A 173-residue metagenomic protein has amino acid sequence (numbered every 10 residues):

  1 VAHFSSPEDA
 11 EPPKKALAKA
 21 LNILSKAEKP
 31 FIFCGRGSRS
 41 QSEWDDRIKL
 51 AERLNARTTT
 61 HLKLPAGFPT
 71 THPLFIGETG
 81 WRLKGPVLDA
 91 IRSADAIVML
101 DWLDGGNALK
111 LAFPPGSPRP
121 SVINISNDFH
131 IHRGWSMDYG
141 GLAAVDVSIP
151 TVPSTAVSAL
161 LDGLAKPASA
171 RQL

Functional and structural regions predicted by a protein language model:
A2-H3, A10-P13, K19-I97: Anionic-ligand anchoring segments at beta-strand to alpha-helix junctions in alpha/beta enzyme folds, i.e., glycine
A2-S6, E43-R47, F113-R119, G163: Short, mixed-charge, low-aromatic patches
S6-D9, V145: Generic anion/oxyanion-binding catalytic loop in active/binding sites
L64-L173: Glycine-rich, acidic loop regions that bind phosphate or pyrophosphate groups
